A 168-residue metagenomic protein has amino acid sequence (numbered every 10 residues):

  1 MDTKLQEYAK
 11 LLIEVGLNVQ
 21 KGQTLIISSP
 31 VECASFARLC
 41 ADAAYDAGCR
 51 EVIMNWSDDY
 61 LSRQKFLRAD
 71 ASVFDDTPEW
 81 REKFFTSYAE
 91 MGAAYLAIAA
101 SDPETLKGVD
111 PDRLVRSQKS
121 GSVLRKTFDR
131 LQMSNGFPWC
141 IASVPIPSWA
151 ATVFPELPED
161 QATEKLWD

Functional and structural regions predicted by a protein language model:
M1-D168: Active-site bordering "gate/hinge" segments that shape substrate access to catalytic or cofactor-binding pockets
